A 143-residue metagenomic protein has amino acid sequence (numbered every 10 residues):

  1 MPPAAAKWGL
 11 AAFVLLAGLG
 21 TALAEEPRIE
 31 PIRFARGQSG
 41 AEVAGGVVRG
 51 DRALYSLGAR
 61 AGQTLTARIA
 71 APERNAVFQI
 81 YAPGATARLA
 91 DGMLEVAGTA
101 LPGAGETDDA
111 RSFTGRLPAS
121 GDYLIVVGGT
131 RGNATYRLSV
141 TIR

Functional and structural regions predicted by a protein language model:
M1-A12: Bacterial N-terminal signal peptides that target proteins for export
A24-D51: Transition segment at domain starts
G45, P72-D109: Surface-exposed beta-strand/loop patches in noncatalytic accessory domains and peripheral targeting/linker segments
A53, R131-I142: Edge beta-strands of jelly-roll/beta-sandwich modules across compartments, strongly enriched in secreted/luminal
Y55-A71, L124-V127: Hydrophobic beta-strand segments within beta-rich accessory/binding domains
L57, G103-P118: Beta-sandwich interaction modules
G62, S120-D122, N133: Extracellular Ig-like/FN3 beta-sandwich strand-entry sites
Q63-L65, R74-Q79, A134-Y136: Short beta-strand/loop motifs in extracellular/secreted proteins, especially within beta-sandwich accessory domains
